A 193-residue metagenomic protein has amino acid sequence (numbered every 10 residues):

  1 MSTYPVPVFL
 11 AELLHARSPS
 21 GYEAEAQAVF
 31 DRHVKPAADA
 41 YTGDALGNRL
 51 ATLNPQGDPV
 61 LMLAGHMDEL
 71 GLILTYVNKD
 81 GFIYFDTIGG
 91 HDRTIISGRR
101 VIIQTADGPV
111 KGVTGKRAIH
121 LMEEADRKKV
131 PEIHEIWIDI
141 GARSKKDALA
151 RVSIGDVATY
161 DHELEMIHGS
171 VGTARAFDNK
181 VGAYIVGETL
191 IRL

Functional and structural regions predicted by a protein language model:
M1-L193: N-terminal hydrophobic/helix-forming segments and targeting peptides
